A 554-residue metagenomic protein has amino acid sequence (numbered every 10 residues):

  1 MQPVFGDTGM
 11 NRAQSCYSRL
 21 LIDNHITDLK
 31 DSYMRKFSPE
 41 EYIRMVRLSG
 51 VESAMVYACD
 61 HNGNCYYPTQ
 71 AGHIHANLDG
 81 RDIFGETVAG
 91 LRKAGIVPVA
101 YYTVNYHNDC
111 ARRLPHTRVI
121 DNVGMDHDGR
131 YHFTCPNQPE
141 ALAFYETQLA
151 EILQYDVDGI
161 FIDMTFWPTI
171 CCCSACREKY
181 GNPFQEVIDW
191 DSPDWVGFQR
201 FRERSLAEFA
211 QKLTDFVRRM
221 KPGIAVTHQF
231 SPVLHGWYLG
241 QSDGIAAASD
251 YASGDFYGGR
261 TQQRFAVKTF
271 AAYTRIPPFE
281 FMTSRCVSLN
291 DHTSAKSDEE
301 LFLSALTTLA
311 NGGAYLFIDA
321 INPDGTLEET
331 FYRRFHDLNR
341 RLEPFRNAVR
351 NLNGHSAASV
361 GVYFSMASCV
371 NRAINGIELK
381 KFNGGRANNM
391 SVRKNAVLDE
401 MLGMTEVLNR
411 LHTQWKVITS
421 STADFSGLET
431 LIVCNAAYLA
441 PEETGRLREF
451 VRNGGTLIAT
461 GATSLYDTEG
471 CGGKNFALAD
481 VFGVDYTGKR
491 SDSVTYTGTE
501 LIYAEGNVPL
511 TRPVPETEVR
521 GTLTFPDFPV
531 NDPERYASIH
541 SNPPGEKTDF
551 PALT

Functional and structural regions predicted by a protein language model:
P3, D7, R12-C16, M45 (+8 more regions): Carbohydrate-binding surfaces of carbohydrate-active enzymes
P3-N64, A94-I96: N-terminal structural segment of carbohydrate-active enzymes
D23-H25, M55-G63, Y102-D109, F161-C171 (+4 more regions): Short, solvent-exposed turn/loop segments enriched in Gly/Ser/Thr/Pro and often Arg
N24-S38, R130-F144, L289-D298: Active-site mouth loops of central-metabolism enzymes
Y42-I43, R47-I83, Y106-R130, P136 (+3 more regions): Aromatic-lined carbohydrate-binding/catalytic grooves of carbohydrate-active enzymes
M45, H132-W167, F216, R341-A348: An active-site-proximal structural segment forming one wall of the substrate-binding cleft that immediately precedes
L48-S49, Y155, N311: Structural motif
A100-Y155, C172, F184-Q199, Q211 (+1 more regions): Active-site-adjacent "subsite" loops/lids of carbohydrate-active enzymes
